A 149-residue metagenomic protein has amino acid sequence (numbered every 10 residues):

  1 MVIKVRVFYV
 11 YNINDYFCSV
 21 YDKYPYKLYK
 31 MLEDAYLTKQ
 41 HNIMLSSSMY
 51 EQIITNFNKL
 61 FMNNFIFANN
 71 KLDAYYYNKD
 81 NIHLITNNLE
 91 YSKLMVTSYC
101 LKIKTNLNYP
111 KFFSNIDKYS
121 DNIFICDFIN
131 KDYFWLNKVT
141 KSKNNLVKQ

Functional and structural regions predicted by a protein language model:
M1-S98, Y109-D117, F128, D132-Q149: Acidic (Asp/Glu-rich) sequence patches and key acidic residues that form negatively charged surfaces used
S98-K104: Short cationic amphipathic helices and targeting signals
K102, F124-D127: A structural signal for short, well-ordered beta-strand segments and their strand-loop junctions that often border
K118-I123: A common structural junction motif
